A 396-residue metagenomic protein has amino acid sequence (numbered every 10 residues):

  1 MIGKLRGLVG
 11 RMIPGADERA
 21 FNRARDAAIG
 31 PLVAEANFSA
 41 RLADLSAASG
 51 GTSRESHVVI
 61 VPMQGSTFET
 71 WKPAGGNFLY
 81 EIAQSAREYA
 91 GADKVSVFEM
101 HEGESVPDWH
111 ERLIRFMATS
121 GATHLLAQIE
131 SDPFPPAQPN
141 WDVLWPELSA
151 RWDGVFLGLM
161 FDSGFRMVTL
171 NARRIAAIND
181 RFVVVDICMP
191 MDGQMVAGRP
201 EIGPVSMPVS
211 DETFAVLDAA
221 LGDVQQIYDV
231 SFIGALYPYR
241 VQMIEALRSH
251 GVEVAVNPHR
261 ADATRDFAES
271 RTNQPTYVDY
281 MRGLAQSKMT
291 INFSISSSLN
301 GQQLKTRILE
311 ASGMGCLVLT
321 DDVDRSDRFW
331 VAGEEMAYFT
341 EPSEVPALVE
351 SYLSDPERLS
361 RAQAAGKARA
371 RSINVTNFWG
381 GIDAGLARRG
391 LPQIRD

Functional and structural regions predicted by a protein language model:
M1-A28: Intrinsically disordered, low-structural-confidence terminal and linker regions
A28-T52, V59-R199, T213-F214, N300: Extended catalytic core of nucleotide-activated donor transferases of GT-like folds
V61-Q64, L159, S231-I233, N257 (+1 more regions): Short hydrophobic segments within beta-strands
P62-P73, F78-E104, F156, A176-A177 (+1 more regions): Catalytic binding pocket for nucleotide-activated donors in carbohydrate/polymer assembly enzymes
T70-F78, S210-Q286: Conserved catalytic-core segment of nucleotide-activated headgroup transferases in glycan assembly
L159, V185-I187, V205, N257 (+2 more regions): Generic beta-sheet signal
R181-V183, G198-S206, V252-E253, T264-T276 (+1 more regions): Active-site regions of enzymes building and remodeling cell-envelope glycoconjugates
I187-G193, N257-T264, D321-R325: Short, polar loop motifs at secondary-structure junctions
